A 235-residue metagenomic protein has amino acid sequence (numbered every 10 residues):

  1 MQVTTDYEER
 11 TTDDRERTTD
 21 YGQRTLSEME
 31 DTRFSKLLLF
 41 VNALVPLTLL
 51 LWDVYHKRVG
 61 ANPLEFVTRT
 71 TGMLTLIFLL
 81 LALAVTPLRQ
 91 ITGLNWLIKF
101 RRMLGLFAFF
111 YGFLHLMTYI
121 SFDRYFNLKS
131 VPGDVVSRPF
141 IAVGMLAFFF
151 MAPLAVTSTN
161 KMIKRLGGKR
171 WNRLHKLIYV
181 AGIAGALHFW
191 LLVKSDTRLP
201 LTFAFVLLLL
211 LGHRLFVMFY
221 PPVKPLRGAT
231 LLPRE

Functional and structural regions predicted by a protein language model:
M1-V3, M29: Short hydrophobic transmembrane-like helices used for membrane targeting/insertion
T4-Y7, T11-D14, T18-Y21: Long, intrinsically disordered low-complexity tandem-repeat segments
L26-E235: Membrane-embedded alpha-helical bundles that constitute the cytochrome b-like, heme-associated redox core of multi-pass
